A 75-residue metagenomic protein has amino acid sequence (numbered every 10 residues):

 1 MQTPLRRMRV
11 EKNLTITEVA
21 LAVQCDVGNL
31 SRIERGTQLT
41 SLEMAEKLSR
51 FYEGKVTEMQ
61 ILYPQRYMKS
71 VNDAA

Functional and structural regions predicted by a protein language model:
M1-E11, A22, E58-Q60: A short, Lys/Arg-rich alpha-helix, primarily the initiator
T3, N13-L14, T40-E43: Residue-level signal for the short linker/turn that defines the boundary of a DNA-recognition helix
R7, R32, Y63: DNA-binding alpha-helical recognition surfaces that contact promoter or target DNA
N13-R32: Short alpha-helical DNA-recognition segment
V23, Y52-E53: A broad structural signal for alpha-helix termini and local helix breaks/kinks
R35: Short, conserved catalytic or interaction motifs in soluble domains
L39-E43, R50, V56-A75: Short, charged recognition helix plus adjacent turn of helix-turn-helix-like nucleic-acid-binding domains
